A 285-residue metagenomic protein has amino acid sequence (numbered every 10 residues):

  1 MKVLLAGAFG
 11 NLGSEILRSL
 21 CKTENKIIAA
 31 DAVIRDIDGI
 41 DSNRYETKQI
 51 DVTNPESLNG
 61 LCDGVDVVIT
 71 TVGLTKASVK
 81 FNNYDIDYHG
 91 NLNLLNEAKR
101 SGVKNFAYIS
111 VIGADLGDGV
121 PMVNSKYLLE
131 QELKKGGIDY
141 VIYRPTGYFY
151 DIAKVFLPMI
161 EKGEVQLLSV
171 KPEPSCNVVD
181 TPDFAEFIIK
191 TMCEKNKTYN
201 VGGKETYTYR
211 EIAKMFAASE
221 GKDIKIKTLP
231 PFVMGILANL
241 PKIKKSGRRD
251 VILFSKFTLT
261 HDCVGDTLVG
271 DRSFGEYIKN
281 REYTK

Functional and structural regions predicted by a protein language model:
V3-T23: N-terminal Rossmann NAD(P)H-binding glycine-rich loop of SDR-like oxidoreductase domains
L4, R35-N93, E97-R100, D115: NAD(P)H-binding glycine-rich loop region in Rossmannoid oxidoreductase-like domains and their noncatalytic homologs
I28, L74-A77, F81-E130, K135 (+1 more regions): Conserved Rossmann-fold NAD(P)-dependent oxidoreductase catalytic core, especially the SDR/UDP-sugar
D139, T146-C176: NAD(P)-dependent short-chain dehydrogenase/reductase
Y148, V170-T191, K197: Substrate-positioning beta->alpha
Y150-P158, K190-Y199, K222-D223: Glycine/proline-rich active-site loop of Rossmann-fold NAD(P)-dependent oxidoreductases
E173-P182, V201-S219, F232-I236, R272: Substrate-binding strand-loop-helix patch in Rossmann-like NAD(P)-dependent oxidoreductase/epimerase domains
E211-T260: Terminal hydrophobic/aromatic helix or amphipathic segment near a protein terminus
